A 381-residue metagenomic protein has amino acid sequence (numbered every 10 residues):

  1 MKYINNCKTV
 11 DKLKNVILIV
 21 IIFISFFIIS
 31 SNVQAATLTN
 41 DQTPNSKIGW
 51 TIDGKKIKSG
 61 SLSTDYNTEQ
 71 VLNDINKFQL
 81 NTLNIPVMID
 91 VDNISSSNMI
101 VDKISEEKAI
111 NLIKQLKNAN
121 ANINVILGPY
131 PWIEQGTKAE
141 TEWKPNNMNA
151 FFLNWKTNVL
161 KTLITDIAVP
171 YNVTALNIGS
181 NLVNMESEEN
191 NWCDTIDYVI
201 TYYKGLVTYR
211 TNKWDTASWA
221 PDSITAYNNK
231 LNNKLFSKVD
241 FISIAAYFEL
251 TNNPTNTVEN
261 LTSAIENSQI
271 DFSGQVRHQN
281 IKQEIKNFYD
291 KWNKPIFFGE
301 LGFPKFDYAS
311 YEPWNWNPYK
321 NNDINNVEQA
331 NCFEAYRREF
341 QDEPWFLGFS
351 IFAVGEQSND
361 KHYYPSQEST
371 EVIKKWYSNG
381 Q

Functional and structural regions predicted by a protein language model:
I19-I28: Bacterial N-terminal signal peptides
F27-D41: Sec-dependent signal peptide cleavage junction
T37-L80: Boundary/entry segment of secreted carbohydrate-active catalytic domains
D41-T51, A309-Q381: Aromatic-rich peripheral "rim/lid" segments of glycoside hydrolase catalytic domains that contact and position glycan
I57-S59, T82-N84, N122-I126, T174-N177 (+4 more regions): Structural preference for beta-strand elements that scaffold enzyme active sites
V71-K77, I85-E134, E186-Y209, Q269-I281 (+2 more regions): Aromatic-lined substrate-binding rim segments of carbohydrate-active enzymes
F78-S96, K108-M185, F306-Y311, F352-Q357: Substrate-binding cleft and catalytic face of glycoside hydrolase catalytic domains, especially the flexible beta-alpha
L153-T165, Y171, I178-W316: Noncatalytic carbohydrate-binding groove/subsite architecture in carbohydrate-active enzymes
